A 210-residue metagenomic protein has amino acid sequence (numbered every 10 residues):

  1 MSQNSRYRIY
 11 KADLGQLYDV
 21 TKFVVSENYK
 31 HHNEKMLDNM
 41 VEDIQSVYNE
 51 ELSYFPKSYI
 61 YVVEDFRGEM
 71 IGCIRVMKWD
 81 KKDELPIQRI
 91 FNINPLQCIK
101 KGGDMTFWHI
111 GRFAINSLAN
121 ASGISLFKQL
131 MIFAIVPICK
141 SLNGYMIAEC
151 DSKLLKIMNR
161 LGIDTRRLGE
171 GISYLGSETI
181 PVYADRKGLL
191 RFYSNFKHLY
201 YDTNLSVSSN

Functional and structural regions predicted by a protein language model:
M1-N49, Y54-F55, I60-M70: Short amphipathic alpha-helix that is part of the acyltransferase structural core
K57-Y61, T106, E178-V182: Short beta-strand micro-motifs in enzyme catalytic cores
R67-N94: Short, His- and charge-rich active-site/binding loops that engage polyanionic ligands
W79-K81, L118, L155, K187-L189: Short coil/turn motifs at secondary-structure junctions
I90-I93, S125-F127, N195-N204: Short intrinsically disordered coil segments
F91-T165, G169-T179: Acyl-donor binding region in acyl/amide transferases
G162-N210: Accessory, usually C-terminal, subdomains that scaffold auxiliary metal cofactors
